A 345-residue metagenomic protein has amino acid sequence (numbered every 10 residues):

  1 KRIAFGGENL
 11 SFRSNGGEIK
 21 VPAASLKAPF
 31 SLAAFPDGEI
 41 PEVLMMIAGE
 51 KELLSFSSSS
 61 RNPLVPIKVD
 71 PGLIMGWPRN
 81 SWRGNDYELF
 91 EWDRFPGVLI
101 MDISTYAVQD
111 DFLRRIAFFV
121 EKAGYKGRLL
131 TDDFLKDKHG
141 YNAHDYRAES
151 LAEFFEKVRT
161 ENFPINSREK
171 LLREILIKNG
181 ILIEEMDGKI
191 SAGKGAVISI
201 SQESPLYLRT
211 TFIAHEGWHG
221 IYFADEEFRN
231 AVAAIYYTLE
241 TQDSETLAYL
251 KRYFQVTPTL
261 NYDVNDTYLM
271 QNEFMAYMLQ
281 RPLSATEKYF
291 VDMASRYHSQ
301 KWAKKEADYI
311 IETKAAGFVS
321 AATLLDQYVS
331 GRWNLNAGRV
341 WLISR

Functional and structural regions predicted by a protein language model:
R2, F35-E42, I47-G195, I310-N334 (+1 more regions): A metal-dependent hydrolase signature that marks the N-terminal structural subdomain at the beginning of catalytic folds
E8-L53: Beta-sandwich interaction modules
F12, M101, V197-I200, A276 (+1 more regions): Generic structural hydrophobic/aromatic packing signal, biased to beta-strands
P41, A196, R209-T210, G220 (+1 more regions): Residue-level detector of short, conserved catalytic/binding motifs and their immediate flanks
I74-M75, R79, N85, E184-G193 (+1 more regions): Metalloprotease/metallohydrolase-associated module, dominated by Zn2+-dependent proteases
T105, S201-S204, W218, E226 (+1 more regions): Short, flexible loop/turn elements at secondary-structure junctions
A196-A214: Short pre-active-site segment immediately N-terminal to the catalytic Zn-binding motif
G217-I235: Catalytic Zn2+-binding segment of zinc metalloproteases
